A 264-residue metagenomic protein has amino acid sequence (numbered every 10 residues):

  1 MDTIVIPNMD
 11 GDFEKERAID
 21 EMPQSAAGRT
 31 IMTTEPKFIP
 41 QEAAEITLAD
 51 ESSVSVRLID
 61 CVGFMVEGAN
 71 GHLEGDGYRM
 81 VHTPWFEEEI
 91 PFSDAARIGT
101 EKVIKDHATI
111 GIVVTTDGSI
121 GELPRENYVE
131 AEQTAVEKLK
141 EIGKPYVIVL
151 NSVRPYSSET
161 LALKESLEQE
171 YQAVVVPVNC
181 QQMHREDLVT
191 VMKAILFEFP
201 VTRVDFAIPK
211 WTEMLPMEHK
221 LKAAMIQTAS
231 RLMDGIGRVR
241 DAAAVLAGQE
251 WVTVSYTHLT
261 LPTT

Functional and structural regions predicted by a protein language model:
M1-G71: Conserved G1/Walker A P-loop phosphate-binding module
E16-T33, D234-V252: Extended, Lys/Arg-enriched charged tracts that mediate electrostatic binding to polyanionic substrates
G63, R154, T263: Short, glycine/acidic-enriched loop or turn micro-motifs at the edges of active sites
H72-I90: A solvent-exposed, charged loop/short amphipathic helix patch at secondary-structure junctions
E88-E170: Conserved C-terminal guanine-recognition region of P-loop GTPase G domains, centered on the G4
V153-K210: Canonical P-loop GTPase G-domain recognition
R203-I208, H219-R231: Long, charge-rich alpha-helical interaction segments
T257-T263: Conserved small/polar residues in nucleotide/adenosyl-binding loops
